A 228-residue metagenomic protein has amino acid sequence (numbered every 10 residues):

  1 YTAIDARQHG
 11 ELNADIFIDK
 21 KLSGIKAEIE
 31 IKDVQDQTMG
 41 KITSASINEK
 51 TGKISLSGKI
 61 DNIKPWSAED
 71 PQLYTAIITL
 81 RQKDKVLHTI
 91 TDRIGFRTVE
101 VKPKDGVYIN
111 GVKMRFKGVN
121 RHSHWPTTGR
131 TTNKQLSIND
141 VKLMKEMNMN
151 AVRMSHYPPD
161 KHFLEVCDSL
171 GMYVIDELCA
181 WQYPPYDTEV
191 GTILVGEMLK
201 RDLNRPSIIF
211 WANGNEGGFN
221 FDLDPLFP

Functional and structural regions predicted by a protein language model:
Y1-S155, V166, G171-V174, L194 (+2 more regions): Secreted/periplasmic carbohydrate-active enzymes, especially glycoside hydrolases
V101-D105, P159-L164, Y186-R201: Alpha-helical scaffolding within the catalytic cores of extracellular/periplasmic polymer-degrading hydrolases
N120, D160-F163, N220-L223: Short, well-ordered alpha-helical microsegments
S123-H124, Q182-Y183, D222: Conserved protein kinase catalytic core
P158-D160, A180-Q182, N215-F219: Solvent-exposed loop/turn segments at secondary-structure junctions within structured extracellular/periplasmic domains
S169, D187-P228: Active-site neighborhood of glycoside hydrolase catalytic domains
